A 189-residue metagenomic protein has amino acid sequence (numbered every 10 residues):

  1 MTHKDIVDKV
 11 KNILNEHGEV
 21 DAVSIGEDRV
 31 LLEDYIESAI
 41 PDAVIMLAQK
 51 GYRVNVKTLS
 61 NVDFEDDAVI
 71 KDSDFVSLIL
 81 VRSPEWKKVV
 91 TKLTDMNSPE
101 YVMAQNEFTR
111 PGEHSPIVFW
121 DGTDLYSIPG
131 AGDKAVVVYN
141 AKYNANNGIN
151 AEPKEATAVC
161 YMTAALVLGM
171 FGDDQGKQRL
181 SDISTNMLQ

Functional and structural regions predicted by a protein language model:
M1-Q189: Glycine-enriched, solvent-exposed interface loops adjoining structured elements
